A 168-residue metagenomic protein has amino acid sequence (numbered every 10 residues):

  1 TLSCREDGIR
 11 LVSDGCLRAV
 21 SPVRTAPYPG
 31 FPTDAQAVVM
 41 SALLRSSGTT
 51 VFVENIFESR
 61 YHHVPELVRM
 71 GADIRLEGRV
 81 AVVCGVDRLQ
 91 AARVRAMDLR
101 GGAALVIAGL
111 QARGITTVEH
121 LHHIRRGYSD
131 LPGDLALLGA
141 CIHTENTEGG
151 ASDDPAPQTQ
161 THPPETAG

Functional and structural regions predicted by a protein language model:
T1-G168: Short, structured segments at the rim of ligand-binding sites
